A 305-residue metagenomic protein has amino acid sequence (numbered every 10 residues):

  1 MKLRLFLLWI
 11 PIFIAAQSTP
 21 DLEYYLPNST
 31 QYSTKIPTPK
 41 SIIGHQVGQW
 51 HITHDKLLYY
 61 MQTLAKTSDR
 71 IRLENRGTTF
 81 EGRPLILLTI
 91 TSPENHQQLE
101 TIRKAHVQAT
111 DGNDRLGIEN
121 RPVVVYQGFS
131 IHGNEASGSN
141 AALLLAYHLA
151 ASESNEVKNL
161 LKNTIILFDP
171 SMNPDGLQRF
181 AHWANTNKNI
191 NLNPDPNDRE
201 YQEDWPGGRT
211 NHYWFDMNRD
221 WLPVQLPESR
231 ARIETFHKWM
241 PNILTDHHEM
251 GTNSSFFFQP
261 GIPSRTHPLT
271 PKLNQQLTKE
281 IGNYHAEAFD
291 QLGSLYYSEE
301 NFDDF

Functional and structural regions predicted by a protein language model:
M1-D21: Bacterial Sec-dependent N-terminal signal peptides
S18-Q31, L88-S92, I102-H106, G112-R115 (+6 more regions): Surface-exposed loop and adjacent secondary-structure segments within mature catalytic domains
T30-Q49, Q127: Acidic/histidine-rich, surface-exposed loop or edge segments in extracytoplasmic proteins
H45-H51, I131-E135, Y213-L226, I233 (+1 more regions): The substrate-binding groove and active-site-proximal loops of carbohydrate-active enzymes, especially glycoside
I52-P93: A non-catalytic alpha/beta surface segment that caps or lines the substrate-entry region of metallo-dependent hydrolase
T53, G82, S130, F168 (+2 more regions): Divalent metal-coordination and catalytic microenvironments
S68-I71, R83-L85, R121-V124, K162-L167 (+2 more regions): Loop/turn elements at helix/coil->beta-strand transitions in domains of secreted/extracellular proteins
Q291-F305: Hard-cation-handling environments
